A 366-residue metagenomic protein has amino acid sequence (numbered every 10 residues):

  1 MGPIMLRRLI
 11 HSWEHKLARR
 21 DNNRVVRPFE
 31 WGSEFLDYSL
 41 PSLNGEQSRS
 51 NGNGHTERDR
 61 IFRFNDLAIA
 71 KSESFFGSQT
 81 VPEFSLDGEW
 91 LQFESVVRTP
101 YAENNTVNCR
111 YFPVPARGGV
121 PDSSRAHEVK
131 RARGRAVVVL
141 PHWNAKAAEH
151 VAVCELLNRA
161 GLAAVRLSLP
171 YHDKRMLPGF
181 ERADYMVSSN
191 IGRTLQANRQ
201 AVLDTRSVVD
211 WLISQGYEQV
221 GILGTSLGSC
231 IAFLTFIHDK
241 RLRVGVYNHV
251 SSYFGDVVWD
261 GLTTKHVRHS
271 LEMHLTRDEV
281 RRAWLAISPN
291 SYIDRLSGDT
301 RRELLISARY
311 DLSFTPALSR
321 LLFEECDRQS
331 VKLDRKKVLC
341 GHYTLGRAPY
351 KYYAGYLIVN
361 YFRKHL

Functional and structural regions predicted by a protein language model:
M1-Q92, V120-H127: N-terminal targeting or regulatory segments adjacent to alpha/beta-hydrolase or S9 domains
A102-P115, H127: A short loop-to-beta-strand scaffold at the N-terminal edge of the catalytic core in hydrolase folds
V139-R199: Cap/lid segment of the alpha/beta-hydrolase catalytic domain
I213-S226: Alpha/beta-hydrolase fold nucleophile elbow
G224-L234: Glycine-rich nucleophile elbow surrounding the catalytic serine of serine-hydrolase chemistry
F233-D278: Hydrolase active-site cap/lid region
D260-L318, E324: The feature captures the conserved acid-bearing segment of alpha/beta-hydrolase catalytic domains
R320-L366: C-terminal catalytic histidine-bearing segment of alpha/beta-hydrolase fold enzymes
